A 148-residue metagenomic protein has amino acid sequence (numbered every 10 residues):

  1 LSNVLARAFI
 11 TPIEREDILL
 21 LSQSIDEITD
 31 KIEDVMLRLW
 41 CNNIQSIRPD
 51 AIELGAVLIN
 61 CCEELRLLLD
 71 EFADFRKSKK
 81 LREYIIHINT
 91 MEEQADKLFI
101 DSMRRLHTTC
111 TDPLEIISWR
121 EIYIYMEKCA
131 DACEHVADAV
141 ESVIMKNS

Functional and structural regions predicted by a protein language model:
L1-S148: Cytosolic, long alpha-helical scaffolding segments
